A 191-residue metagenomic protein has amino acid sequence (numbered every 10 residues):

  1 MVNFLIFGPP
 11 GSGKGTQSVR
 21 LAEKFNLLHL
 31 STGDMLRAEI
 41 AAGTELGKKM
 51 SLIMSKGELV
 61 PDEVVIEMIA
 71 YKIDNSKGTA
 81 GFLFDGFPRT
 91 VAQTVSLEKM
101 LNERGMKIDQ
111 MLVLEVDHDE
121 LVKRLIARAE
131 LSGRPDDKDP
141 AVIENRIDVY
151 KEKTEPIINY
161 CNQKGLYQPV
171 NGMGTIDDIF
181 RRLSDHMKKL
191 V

Functional and structural regions predicted by a protein language model:
M1-V191: Glycine-rich phosphate-binding loop of ATP-dependent small-molecule kinases
